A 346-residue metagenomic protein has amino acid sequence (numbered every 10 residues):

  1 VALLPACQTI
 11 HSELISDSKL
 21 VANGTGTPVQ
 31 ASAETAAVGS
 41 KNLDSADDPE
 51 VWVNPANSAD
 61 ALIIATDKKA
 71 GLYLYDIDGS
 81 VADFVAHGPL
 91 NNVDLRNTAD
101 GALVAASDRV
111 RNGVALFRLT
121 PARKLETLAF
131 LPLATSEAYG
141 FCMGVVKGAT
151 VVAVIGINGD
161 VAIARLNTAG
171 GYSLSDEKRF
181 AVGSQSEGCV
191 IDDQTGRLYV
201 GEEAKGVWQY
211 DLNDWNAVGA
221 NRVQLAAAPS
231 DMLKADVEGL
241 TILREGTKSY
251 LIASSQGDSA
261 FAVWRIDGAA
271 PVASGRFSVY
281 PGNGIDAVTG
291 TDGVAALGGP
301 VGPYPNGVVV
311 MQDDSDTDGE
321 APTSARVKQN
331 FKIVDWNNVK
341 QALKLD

Functional and structural regions predicted by a protein language model:
L3-A6: C-terminal motif of bacterial Sec signal peptides marking the signal peptidase cleavage site
Q8-D346: Sequence/structural signature of beta-propeller domains
